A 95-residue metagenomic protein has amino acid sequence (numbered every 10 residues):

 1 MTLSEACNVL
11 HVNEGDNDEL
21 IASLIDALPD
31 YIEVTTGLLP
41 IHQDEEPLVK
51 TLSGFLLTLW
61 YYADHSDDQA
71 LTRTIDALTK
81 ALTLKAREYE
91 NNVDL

Functional and structural regions predicted by a protein language model:
M1-L95: Divalent metal-cofactor coordination and adjacent catalytic microenvironments
